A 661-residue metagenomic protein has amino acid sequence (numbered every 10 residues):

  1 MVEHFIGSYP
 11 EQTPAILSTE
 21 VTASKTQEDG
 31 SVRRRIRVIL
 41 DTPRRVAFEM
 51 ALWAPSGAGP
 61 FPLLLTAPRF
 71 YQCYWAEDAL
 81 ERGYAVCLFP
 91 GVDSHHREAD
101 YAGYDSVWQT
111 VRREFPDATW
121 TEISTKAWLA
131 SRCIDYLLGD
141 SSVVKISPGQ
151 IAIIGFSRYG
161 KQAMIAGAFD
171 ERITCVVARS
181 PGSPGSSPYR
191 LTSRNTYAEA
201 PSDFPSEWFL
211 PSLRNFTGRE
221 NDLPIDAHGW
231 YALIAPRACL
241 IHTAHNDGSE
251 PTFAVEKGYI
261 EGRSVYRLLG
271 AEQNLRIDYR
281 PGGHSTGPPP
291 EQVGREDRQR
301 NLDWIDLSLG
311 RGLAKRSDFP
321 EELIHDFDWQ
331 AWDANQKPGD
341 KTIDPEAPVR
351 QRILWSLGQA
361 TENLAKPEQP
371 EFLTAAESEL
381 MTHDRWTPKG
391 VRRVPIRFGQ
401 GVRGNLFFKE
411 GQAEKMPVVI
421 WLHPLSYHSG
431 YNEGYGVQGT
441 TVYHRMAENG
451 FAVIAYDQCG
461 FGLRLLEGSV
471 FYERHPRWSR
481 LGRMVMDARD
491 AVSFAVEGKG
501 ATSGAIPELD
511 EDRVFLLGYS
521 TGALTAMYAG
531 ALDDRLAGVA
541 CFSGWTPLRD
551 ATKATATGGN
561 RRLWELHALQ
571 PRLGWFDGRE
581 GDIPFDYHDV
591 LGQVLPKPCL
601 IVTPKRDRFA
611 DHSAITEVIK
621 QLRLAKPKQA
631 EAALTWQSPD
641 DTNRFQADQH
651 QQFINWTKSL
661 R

Functional and structural regions predicted by a protein language model:
M1-E49, A54-G59, E81, E171 (+6 more regions): Alpha/beta-hydrolase-fold serine-hydrolase catalytic core, especially in secreted/extracellular enzymes
G59-F61, L65-D140, P148, G185 (+3 more regions): Cap/lid segment of the alpha/beta-hydrolase catalytic domain
L63-T66, A85-P90, A152-I154, C175-A178 (+8 more regions): Structural recognition of the beta-strand scaffold that forms the well-ordered cores of secreted hydrolase catalytic
Y71-C73, S94-R97, G160-A163, S183-P188 (+12 more regions): Flexible loop/turn segments at secondary-structure boundaries
Y74, D117-T125, I154-R158, M164 (+10 more regions): Alpha-helix capping and helix-loop boundary segments enriched in small/acidic/polar residues
E77, M164-I165, A232, H444 (+2 more regions): Alpha-helical segments flanking ligand/cofactor-binding loops in enzyme cores
R132-N195, E220, A491-T557: Primarily recognizes the serine-hydrolase "nucleophile elbow" in alpha/beta-hydrolase and SGNH/GDSL folds
A178-W230, P251-Y259, V265-E272, C541-V590 (+3 more regions): Mobile cap/lid helix-loop segments that gate and shape the active-site cleft of serine hydrolases
